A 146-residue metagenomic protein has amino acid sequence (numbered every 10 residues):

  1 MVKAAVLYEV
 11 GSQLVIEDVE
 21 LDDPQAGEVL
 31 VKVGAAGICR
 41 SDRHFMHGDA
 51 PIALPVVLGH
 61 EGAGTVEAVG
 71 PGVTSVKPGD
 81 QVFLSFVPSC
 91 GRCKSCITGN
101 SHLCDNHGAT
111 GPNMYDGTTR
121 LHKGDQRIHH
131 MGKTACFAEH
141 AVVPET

Functional and structural regions predicted by a protein language model:
M1-K3: Extreme N-terminal starter segment of soluble prokaryotic enzymes
V10-G11, E67-G72, T146: Short loop segments at secondary-structure junctions
S12-I16, R40-S41: Short N-terminal binding/cap micro-motifs at the start of the first secondary-structure element
E20-L21, A53-G59, I128-K133, E139: Short Gly/Pro-enriched turn/cap motifs at secondary-structure boundaries
D22-A36, M46-I97, H102, T110: Glycine-rich beta-strand-centered segment in the early N-terminal region that forms part of a ligand/cofactor-binding
R92-T146: NAD(P)H dinucleotide-binding glycine-rich loop of Rossmann-like/cofactor-binding domains, especially the beta1-alpha1
